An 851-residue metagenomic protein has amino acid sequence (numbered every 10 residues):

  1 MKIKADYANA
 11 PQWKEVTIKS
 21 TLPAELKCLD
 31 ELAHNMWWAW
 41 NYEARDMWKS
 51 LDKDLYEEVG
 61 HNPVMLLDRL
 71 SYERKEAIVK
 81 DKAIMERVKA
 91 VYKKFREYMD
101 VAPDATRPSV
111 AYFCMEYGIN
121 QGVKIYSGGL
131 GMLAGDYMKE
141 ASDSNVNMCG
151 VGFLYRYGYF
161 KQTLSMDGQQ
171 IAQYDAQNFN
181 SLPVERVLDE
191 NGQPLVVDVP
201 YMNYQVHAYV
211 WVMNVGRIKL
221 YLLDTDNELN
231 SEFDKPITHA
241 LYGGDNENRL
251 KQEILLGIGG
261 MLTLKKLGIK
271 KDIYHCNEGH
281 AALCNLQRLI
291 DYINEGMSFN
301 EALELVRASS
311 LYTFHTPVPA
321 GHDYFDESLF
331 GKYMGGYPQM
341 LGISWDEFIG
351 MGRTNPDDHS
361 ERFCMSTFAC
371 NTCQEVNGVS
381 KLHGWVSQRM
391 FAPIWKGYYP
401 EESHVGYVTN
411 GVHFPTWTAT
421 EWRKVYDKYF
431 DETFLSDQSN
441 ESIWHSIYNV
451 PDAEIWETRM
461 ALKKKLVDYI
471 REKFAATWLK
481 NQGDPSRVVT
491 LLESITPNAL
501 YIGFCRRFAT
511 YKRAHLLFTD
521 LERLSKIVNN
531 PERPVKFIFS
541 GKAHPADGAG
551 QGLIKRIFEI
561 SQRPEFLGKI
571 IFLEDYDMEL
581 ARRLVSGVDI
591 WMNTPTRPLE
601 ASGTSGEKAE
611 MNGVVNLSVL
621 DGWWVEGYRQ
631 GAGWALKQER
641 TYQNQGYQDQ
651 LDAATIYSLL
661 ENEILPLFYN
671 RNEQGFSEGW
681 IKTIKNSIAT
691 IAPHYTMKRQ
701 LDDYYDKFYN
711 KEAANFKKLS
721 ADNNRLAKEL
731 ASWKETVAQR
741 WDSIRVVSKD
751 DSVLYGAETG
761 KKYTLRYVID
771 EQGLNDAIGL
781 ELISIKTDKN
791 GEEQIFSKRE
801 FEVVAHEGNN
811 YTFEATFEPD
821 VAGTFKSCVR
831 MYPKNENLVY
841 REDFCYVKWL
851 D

Functional and structural regions predicted by a protein language model:
M1-D851: Catalytic cores of carbohydrate-active enzymes across secretory and cytosolic contexts
